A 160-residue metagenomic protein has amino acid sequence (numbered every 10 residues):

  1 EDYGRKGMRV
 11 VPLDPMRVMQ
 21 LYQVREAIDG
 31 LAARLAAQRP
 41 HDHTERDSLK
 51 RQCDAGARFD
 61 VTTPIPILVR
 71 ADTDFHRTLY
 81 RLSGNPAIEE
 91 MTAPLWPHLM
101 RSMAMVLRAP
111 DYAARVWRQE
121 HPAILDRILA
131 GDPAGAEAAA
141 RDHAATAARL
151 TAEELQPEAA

Functional and structural regions predicted by a protein language model:
E1-P12: Beta-hairpin "wing" of winged helix-turn-helix
K6-M8, R25, E154: A short, glycine- and basic residue-enriched loop/turn that sits immediately adjacent to a domain's principal
V11-P15, T62: Acidic/His metal-coordination segments adjacent to aromatic residues that form catalytic metal sites in metalloenzymes
M16-R17, Q23-P40, T73-D111, L150: Hydrophobic, amphipathic alpha-helical faces that serve as interaction scaffolds
L21, R46-L49, L68, D72 (+6 more regions): Hydrophobic packing residues in well-ordered alpha-helices of helical domains and bundles
Q38, V61, L129-A130: Alpha-helix C-terminal capping/termination sites
E45-P64: Amphipathic alpha-helical segments enriched in hydrophobic/aromatic residues interleaved with Lys/Arg
K50-A55, P97, A104-A160: C-terminal all-alpha effector/ligand-binding and dimerization domain of prokaryotic HTH-type transcriptional repressors
